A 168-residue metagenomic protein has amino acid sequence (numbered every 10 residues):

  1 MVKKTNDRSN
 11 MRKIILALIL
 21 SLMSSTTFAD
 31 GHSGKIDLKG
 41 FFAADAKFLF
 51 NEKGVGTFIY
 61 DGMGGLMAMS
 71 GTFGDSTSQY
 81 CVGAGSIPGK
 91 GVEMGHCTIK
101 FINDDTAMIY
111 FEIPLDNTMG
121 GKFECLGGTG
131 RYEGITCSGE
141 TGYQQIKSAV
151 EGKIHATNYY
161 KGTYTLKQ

Functional and structural regions predicted by a protein language model:
V2-I14: Positively charged n-region of N-terminal signal peptides that target proteins for export
L20-S21: Short, linear, compositionally biased motifs with a strong N-terminal bias
D30-Q168: Beta-strand-enriched cores of mature, soluble protein domains
